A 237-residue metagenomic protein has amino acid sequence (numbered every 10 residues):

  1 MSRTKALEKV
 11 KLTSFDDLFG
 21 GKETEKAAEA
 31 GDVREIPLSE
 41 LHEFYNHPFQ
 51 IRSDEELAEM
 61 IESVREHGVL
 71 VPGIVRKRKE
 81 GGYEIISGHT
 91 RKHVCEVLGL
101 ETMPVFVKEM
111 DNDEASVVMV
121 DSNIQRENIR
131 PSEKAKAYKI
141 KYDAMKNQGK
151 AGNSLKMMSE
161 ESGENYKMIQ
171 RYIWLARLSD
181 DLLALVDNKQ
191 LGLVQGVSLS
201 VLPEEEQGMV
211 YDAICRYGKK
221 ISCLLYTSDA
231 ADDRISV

Functional and structural regions predicted by a protein language model:
M1-K108, M119-Q125: Short, charged/polar connector segments at secondary-structure boundaries
F49, K92-R177, D187, V194 (+1 more regions): Amphipathic, charge-rich alpha-helical segments that serve as recognition/docking helices
L70-P72, S179, P203: Short, proline-centered helix/strand-breaking motifs
W174, L178, E205, R216-K219 (+1 more regions): Residue-level marker of structural boundaries
A184-Q190, Q195-C215: Aromatic-anchored, glycine/proline-accented short structural segments that stabilize local strand-turns or short
Y211-L225: Helix-turn-helix/homeodomain-like alpha-helical modules used for DNA recognition and transcription-factor dimerization
Y226-V237: Single conserved hydrophobic/aromatic residue that forms the stacking wall/gate of nucleotide- or nucleobase-binding
